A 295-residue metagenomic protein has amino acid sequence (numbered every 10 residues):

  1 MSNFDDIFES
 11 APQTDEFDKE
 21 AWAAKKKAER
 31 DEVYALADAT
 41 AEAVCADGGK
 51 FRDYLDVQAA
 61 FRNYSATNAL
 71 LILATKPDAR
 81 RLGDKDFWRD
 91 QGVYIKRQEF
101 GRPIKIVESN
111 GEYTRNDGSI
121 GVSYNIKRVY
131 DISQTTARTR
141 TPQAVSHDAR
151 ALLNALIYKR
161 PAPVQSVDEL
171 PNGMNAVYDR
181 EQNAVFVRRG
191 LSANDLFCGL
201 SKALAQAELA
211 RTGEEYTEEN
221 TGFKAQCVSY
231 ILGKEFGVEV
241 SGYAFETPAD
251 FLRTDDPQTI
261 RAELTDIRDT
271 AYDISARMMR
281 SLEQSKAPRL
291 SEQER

Functional and structural regions predicted by a protein language model:
S2-R295: N-terminal accessory/interface modules of nucleic-acid-binding and processing proteins
